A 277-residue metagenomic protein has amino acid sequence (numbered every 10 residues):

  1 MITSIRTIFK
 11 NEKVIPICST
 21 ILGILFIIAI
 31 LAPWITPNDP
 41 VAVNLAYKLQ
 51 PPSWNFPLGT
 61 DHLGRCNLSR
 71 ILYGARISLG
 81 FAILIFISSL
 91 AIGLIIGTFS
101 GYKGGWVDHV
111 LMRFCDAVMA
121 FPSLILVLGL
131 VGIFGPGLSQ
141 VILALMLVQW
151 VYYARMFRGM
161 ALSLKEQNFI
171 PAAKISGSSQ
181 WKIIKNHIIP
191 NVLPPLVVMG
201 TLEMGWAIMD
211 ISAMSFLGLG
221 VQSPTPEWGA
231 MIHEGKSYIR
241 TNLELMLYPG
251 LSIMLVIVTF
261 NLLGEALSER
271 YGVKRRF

Functional and structural regions predicted by a protein language model:
M1-I8, E12, N38-I85, M231-G250: Periplasmic/extracellular loop-to-transmembrane helix junction in inner-membrane transport proteins
M1-N38, V192-L193: N-terminal signal-anchor/first transmembrane alpha helix
A32-I35, A82-D116, L128: Transmembrane-helix boundary motif in ABC transporter permease subunits
P57, D61, G101-Y102, V107-S163 (+1 more regions): Generic hydrophobic transmembrane alpha-helix motif, especially the helices
R65-G80, L84, G104-M112, L162 (+2 more regions): Amphipathic cytosolic juxtamembrane alpha-helices at the membrane-cytosol interface of multi-pass membrane transporters
R76-I92, F121, V127, W181-A213 (+1 more regions): Transmembrane alpha-helices
V131-I133, M160-A161, D210-S252: Glycine-rich helix-loop "coupling/hinge" segments at transmembrane-helix boundaries in multipass transporters
V148, P194, V198-M204, L243-F277: C-terminal transmembrane helix and the adjacent membrane-cytosol boundary/short C-terminal tail of inner/organellar
